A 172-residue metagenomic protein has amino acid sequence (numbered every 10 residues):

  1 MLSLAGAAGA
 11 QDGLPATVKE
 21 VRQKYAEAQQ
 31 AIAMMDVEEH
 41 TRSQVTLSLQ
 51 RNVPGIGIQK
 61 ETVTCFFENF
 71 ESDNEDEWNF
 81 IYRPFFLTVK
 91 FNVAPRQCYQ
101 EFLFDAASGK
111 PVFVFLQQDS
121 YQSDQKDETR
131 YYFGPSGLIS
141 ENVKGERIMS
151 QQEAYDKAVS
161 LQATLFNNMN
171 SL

Functional and structural regions predicted by a protein language model:
Q11-T64, E68, Q122-L172: Long terminal segments
K60-V89: Amphipathic N-proximal alpha-helical interface segments
F80-S108, V112: Mid-length scaffold segments of soluble, non-membrane domains
V89-N92, F115-D119, N142-K144: Beta-turn initiation residues at beta-strand->coil junctions
R96, Q117-S120, Q125-K126: Catalytic toxin/effector domains delivered as secreted proteins or via bacterial secretion systems
